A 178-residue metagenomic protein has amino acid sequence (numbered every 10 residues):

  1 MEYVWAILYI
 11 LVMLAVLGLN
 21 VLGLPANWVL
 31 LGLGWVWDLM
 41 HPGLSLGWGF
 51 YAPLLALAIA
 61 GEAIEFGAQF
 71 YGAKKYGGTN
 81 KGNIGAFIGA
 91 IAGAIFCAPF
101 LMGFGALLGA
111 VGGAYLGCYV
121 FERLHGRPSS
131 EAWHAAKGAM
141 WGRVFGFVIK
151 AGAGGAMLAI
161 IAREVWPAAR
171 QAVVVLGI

Functional and structural regions predicted by a protein language model:
M1-L19, I84-A92: Small-residue-enriched transmembrane helix starts and helix-helix packing motifs in multi-pass inner-membrane proteins
M1-W5, W37-Y51, V165-Q171: Helix-coil boundary and interhelical linker segments in multi-pass alpha-helical membrane proteins
V12-L30, A92-G103: Transmembrane alpha-helix interface/packing and boundary motifs in multi-pass membrane proteins, characterized by
V16, L57-E65, A94, A114-E122: Alpha-helical transmembrane segments of multi-pass membrane proteins
L30, G34, F50-A58, G78-A90 (+4 more regions): Alpha-helical transmembrane segments of multi-pass membrane proteins, especially transporters and channels
I59-A98: Helix-adjacent hinge/juxtasegments
G142-V165: Final/C-terminal transmembrane alpha-helix of multipass membrane proteins
A159-I178: Juxtamembrane boundary at the C-terminal end of a transmembrane helix
